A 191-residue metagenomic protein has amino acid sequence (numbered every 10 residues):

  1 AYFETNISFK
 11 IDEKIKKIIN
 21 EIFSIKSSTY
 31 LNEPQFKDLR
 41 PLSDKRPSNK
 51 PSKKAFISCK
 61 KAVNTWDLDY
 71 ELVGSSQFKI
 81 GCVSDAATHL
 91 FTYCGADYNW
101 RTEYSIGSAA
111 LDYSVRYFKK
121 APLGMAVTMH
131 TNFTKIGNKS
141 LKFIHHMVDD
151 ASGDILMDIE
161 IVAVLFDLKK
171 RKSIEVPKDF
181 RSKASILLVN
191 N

Functional and structural regions predicted by a protein language model:
A1-I7, V115-D150: Hydrophobic beta-sheet segments that form the core/acyl-binding groove of ACP/CoA-dependent acyl-chain-processing
F3, K17, I57, A109-L111 (+3 more regions): Hydrophobic core residues within well-ordered beta-strands of beta-rich domains
T5-D112, D167-N191: Hot-dog-fold acyl-thioester-processing enzymes
E13, G153-I155: Residue-level signal for glycine
L72, N138-L141, I155, S173: Alpha-helix N-cap/helix-start motif
A151-G153, K169: Solvent-exposed strand-loop boundary residues in beta-sheet-rich modules
V164: Short, charge-patterned binding micro-sites
